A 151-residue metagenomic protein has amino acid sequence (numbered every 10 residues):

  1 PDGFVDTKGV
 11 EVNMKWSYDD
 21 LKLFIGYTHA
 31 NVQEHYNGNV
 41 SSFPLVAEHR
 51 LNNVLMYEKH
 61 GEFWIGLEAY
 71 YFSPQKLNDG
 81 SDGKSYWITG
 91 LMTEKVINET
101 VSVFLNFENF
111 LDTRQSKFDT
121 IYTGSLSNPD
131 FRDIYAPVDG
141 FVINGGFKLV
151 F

Functional and structural regions predicted by a protein language model:
P1-L77: Gram-negative outer-membrane beta-barrel transporters
G3, P44, D82, A136-P137: Aromatic-acidic/polar surface patches that form glycan- and anion
V5-N13, E48-N52, Y86-G90, G140-G146 (+1 more regions): Transmembrane beta-barrel architecture of outer-membrane proteins
G26, G66-A69, G90, I121 (+1 more regions): Small side chains
Y27-H29, N52, E68, M92 (+2 more regions): Residue-level detection of beta-strand scaffold positions
N39-A47, S73, G83-Y86, D119-N128: Flexible, surface-exposed loop regions and adjacent strand-edge segments of Gram-negative outer-membrane beta-barrel
K76-D82, G90-E94, R132-D133: Short, glycine/charged-rich beta-strand-loop motifs at protein surfaces that mediate ligand recognition and catalysis
K95-F151: C-terminal beta-signal and adjacent terminal beta-strands/loops of Gram-negative outer-membrane beta-barrel proteins
